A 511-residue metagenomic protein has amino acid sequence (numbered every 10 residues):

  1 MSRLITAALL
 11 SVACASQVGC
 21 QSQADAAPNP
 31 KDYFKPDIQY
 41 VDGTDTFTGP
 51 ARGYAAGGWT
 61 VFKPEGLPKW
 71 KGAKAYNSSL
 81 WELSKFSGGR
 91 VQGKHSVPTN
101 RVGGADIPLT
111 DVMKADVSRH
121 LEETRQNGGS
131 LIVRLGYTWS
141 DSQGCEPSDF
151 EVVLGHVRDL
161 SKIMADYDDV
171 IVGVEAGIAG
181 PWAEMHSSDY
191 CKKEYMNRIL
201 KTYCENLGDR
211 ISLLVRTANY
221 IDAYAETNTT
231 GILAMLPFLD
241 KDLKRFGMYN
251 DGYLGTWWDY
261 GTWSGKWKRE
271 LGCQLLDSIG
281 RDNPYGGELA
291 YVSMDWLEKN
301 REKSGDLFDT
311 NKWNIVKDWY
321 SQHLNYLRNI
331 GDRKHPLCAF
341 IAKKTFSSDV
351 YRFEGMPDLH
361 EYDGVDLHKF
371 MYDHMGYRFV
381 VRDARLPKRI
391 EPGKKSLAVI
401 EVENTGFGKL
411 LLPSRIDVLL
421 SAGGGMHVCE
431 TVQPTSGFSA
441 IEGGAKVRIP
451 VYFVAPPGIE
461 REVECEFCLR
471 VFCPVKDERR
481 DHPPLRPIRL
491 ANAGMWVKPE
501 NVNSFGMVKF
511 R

Functional and structural regions predicted by a protein language model:
A7-Q17: Bacterial N-terminal signal peptides
A27-R90, H95: Boundary/entry segment of secreted carbohydrate-active catalytic domains
N77-T138, F150-V152, L207, I211: Aromatic-lined substrate-binding rim segments of carbohydrate-active enzymes
V112-S130, E146-G173, E194-N206: An active-site-proximal structural segment forming one wall of the substrate-binding cleft that immediately precedes
I132-S142, L160-K192: Active-site groove signature of glycoside hydrolases
G173-I341: Catalytic-core regions of glycoside hydrolase
N314-L386: Catalytic cores of secreted or luminal carbohydrate-active enzymes
K369-R511: Extracellular/luminal regions of secreted and cell-surface proteins that mediate adhesion/ECM remodeling
